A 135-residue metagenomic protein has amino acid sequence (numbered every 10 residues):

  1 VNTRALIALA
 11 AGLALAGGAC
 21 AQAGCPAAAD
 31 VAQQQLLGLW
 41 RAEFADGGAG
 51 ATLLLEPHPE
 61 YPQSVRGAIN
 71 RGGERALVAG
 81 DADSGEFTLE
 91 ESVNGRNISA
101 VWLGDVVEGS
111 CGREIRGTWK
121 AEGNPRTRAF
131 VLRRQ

Functional and structural regions predicted by a protein language model:
V1, A14, A23-G24: Short, flexible coil/linker elements and helix-boundary hinge sites characteristic of intrinsically disordered
V1-I7: Bacterial N-terminal signal peptides that target proteins for export
A8-A16: Bacterial N-terminal signal peptides
G18-C20: N-terminal Sec signal peptide cleavage junction
A23-Q135: Central antiparallel beta-sheet cores of small beta-barrel/beta-sandwich binding domains
